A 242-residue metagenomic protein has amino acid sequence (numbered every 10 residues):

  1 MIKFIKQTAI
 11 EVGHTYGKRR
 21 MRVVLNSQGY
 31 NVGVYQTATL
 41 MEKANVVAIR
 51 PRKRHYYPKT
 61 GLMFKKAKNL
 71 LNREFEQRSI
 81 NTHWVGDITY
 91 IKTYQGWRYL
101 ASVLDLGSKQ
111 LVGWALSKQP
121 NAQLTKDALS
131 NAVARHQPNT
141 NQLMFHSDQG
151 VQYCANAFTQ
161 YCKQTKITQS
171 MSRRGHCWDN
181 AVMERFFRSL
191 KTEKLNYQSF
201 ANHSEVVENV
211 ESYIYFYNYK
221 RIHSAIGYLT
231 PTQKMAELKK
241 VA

Functional and structural regions predicted by a protein language model:
M1, G17, G33, A67 (+9 more regions): Hydrophobic (often cysteine-bearing) scaffold residues that line and stabilize catalytic clefts of nucleotide/cofactor
M1-S79, H176, T232-L238: Basic, flexible linker segments flanking DNA-binding modules in nucleic acid-interacting mobile-element proteins
I5, M21, T37, M41 (+13 more regions): Mobile genetic element proteins and their domesticated derivatives, centered on retroelements and DNA transposons
G13-H14, G29-Y30, F75-Q77, T93-Y94 (+3 more regions): Conserved, non-catalytic sequence blocks in retroelement Pol enzymes and Pol-derived host proteins
P58-T60, S147-Q149, A155-F158, Q169-K191 (+2 more regions): RNase H-like two-metal-ion nuclease catalytic core shared by retroviral integrases and related mobile-element nucleases
R73, Q77-V112, K118-Q119: An active-site-proximal beta-strand-loop segment
A115-P138, C154: Active-site beta-loop-alpha junctions of metal-dependent nucleic acid enzymes, especially the RNase H-like/DDE
K163-I167, S189-A242: C-terminal domain-tail junction helix/linker
